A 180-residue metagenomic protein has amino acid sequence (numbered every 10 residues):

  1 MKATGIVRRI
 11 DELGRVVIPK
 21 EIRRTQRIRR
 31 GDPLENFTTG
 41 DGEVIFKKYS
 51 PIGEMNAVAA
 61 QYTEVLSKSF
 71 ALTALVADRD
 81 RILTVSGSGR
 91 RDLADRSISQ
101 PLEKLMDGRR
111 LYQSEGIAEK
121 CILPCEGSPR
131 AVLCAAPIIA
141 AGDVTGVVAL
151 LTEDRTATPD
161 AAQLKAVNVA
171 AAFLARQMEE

Functional and structural regions predicted by a protein language model:
M1, I28, V65-K68, C125-R130: Short loop/turn motifs at secondary-structure junctions and domain boundaries
V7-V85: Intrinsically disordered, low-complexity terminal regulatory regions
N56, A60-V65, I98, L102-E103 (+1 more regions): Juxtadomain coupling helices with adjacent low-complexity linkers
T63-C125: Structured interaction and signal-relay segments at domain junctions
V85, G146-V147: Short glycine-/small-residue motifs
V132-I139: A short, aliphatic-rich beta-strand micro-motif
